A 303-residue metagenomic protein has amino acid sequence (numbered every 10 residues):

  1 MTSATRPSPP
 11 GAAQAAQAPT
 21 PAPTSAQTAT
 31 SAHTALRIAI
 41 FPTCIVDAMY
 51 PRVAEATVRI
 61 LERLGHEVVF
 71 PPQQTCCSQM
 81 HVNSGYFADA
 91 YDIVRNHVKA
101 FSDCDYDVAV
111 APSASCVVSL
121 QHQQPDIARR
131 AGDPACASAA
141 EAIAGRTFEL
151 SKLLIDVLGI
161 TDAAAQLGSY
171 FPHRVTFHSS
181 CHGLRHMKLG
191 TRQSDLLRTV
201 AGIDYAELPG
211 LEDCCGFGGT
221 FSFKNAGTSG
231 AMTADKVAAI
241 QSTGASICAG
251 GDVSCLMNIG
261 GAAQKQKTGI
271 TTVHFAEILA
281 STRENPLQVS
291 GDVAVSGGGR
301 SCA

Functional and structural regions predicted by a protein language model:
M1-A303: Iron-sulfur cluster-binding electron-transfer modules in prokaryotic oxidoreductases
